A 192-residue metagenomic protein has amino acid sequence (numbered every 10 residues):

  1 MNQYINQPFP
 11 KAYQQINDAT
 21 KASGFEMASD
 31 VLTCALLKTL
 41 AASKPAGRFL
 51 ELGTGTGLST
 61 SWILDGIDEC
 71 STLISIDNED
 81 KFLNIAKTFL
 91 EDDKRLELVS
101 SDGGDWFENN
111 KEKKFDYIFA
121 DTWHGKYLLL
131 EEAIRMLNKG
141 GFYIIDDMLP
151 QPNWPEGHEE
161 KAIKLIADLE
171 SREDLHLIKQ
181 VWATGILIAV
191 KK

Functional and structural regions predicted by a protein language model:
M1-Y117, H124-I144, M148-K192: A short alpha-helical cap/connector motif
